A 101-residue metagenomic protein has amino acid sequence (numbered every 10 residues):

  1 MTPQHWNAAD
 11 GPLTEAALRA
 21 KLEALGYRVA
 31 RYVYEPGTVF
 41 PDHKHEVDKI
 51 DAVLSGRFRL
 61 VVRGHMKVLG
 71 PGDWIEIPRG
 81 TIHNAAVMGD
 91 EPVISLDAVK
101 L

Functional and structural regions predicted by a protein language model:
M1-R31: A short, N-terminal "cap"/entry segment at the start of jelly-roll beta-barrel domains of the cupin/DSBH fold
R19-K21, V39-H45, A86-M88: Short histidine-centered beta-strand/loop micro-motifs that create catalytic or ligand/metal-coordination sites
R28-H45, R79: Conserved short histidine dyad/triad with adjacent acidic residue
Y34, H45-L60: Short, conserved beta-strand element in jelly-roll/cupin
P36, E46, H65, T81-I82 (+1 more regions): A generic "binding-loop/recognition-motif" signal
R63-G80: Short acidic-glycine-tyrosine-enriched beta hairpin
R79-L101: Ligand-binding loop in jelly-roll beta-barrel domains
